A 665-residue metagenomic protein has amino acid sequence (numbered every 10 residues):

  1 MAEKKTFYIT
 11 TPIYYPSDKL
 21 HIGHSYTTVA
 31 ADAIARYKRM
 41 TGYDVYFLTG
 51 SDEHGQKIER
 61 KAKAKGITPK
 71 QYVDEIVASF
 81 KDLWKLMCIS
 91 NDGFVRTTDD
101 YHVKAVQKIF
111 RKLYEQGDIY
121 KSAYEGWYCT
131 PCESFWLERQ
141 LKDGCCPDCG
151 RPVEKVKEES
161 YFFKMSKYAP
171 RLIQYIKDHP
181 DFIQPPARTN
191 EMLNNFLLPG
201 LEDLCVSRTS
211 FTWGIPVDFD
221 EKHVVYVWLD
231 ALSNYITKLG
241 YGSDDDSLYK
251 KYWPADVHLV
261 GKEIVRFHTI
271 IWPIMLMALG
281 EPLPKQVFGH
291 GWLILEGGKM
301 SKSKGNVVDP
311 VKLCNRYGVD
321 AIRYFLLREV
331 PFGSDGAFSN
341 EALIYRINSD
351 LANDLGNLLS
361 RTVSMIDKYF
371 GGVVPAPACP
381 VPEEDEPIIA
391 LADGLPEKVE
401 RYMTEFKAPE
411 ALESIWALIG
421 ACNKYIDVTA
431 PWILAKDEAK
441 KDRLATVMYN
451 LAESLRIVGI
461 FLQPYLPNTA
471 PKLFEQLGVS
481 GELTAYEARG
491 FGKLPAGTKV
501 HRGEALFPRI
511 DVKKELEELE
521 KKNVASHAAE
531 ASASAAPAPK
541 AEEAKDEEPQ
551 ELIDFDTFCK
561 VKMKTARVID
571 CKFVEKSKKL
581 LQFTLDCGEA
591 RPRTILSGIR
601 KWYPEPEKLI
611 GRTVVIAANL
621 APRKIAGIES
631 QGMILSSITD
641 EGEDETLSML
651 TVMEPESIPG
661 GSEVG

Functional and structural regions predicted by a protein language model:
M1-E3, R36-D44, K65, P69 (+8 more regions): Secondary-structure transition/capping motifs at alpha-helix termini and the adjoining loop/turn into the next element
A2-I76, G93-F110, E115, C132 (+6 more regions): N-terminal catalytic cores of NTP/NDP-binding nucleotidyl/phosphoryl-transfer enzymes
A2-T49, Y101-A105, C149, V156-K368 (+1 more regions): Structured secondary-structure scaffolds
I76-D92: A glycine-rich helix N-cap at a beta->alpha junction
Q116-A169, I173: Cys/His-rich short segments
K121, W127, E329, S334 (+4 more regions): Helix-rich, typically C-terminal accessory recognition domains appended to large enzymatic cores
L473-T557: Intrinsic disorder at enzyme termini
A535-G665: Phosphate-backbone binding interfaces of nucleic-acid-interacting proteins
